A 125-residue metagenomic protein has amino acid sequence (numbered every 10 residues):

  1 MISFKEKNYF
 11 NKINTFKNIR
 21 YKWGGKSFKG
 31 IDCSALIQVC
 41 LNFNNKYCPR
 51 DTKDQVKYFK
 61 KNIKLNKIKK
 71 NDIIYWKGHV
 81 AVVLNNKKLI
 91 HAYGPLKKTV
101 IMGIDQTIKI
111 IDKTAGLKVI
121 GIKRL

Functional and structural regions predicted by a protein language model:
M1, I68-N71: Loop/turn positions that initiate beta-strands
M1-W23: Surface-exposed beta-loop interaction hotspot
F4, K26, T52-D54, K60-N62 (+1 more regions): Aromatic- and glycine-rich peptidoglycan recognition patches
R20-I68: Catalytic cysteine-centered active-site loop
I73, G78-N86: Catalytic nucleophile-His microenvironment captured as a short glycine-rich beta-strand/loop that brackets
